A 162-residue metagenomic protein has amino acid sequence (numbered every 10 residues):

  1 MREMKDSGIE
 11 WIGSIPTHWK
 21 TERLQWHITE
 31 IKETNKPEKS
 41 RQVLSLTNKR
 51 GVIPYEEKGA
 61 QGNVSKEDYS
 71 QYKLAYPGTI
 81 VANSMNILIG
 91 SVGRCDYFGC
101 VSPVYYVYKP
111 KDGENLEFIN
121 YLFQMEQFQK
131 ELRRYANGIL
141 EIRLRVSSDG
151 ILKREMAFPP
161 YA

Functional and structural regions predicted by a protein language model:
M1-K5, T17, M125-F128, L144: Generic alpha-helical segment signature
R2-K36, Y161-A162: Non-catalytic DNA-recognition/assembly elements of restriction-modification systems
Q25-F158: DNA target-recognition domains and sequence-specific DNA-contacting regions of bacterial/archaeal
